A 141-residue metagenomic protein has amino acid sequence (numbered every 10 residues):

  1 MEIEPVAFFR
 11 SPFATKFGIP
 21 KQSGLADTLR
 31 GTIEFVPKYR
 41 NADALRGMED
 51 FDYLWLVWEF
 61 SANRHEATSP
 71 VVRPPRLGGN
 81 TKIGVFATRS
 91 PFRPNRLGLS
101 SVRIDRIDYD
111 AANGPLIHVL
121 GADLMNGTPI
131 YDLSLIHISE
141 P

Functional and structural regions predicted by a protein language model:
M1-P5, F92-V102: Short coil-to-beta-strand transition motifs
M1-V57, S61-N63: Active-site-proximal polar cores
F8, S100-D105, H118, P129: Residues located in well-ordered beta-strands
A14, I107-G114: Short, conserved beta-turn/loop elements at beta-strand boundaries and strand-helix junctions
R46-G98: Active-site-adjacent substructure of cysteine-protease-like catalytic cores
N113-N126: Catalytic Cys-His active-site segments of thiol-dependent hydrolases/isopeptidases
S134-P141: Residue-level detector of conserved catalytic or cofactor/ligand-binding positions in enzyme active sites
